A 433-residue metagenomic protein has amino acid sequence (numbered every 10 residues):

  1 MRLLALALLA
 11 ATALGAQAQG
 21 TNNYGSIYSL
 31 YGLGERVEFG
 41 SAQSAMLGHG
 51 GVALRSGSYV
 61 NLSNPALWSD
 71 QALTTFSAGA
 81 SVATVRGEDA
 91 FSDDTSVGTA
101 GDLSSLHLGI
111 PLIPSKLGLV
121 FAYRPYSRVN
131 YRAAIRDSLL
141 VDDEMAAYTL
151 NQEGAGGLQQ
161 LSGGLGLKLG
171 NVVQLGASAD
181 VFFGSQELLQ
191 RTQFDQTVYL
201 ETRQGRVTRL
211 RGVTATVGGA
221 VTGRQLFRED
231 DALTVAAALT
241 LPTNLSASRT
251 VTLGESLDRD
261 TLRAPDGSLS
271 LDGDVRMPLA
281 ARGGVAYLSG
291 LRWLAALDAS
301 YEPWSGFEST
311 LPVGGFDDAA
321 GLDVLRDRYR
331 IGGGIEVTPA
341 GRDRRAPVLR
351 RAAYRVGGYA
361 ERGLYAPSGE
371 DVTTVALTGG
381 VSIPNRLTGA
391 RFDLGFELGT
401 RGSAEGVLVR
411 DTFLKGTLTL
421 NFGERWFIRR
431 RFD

Functional and structural regions predicted by a protein language model:
A16-S127, D327: N-terminal, post-signal peptide beta-strand-biased segments of exported outer-membrane/organellar beta-barrel and other
T21, W68-T74, I110-L119, V172 (+5 more regions): Short loop/turn motifs that connect adjacent beta-strands in outer-membrane beta-barrel proteins
S41-Q43, Y59, T99-S104, G157-L161 (+5 more regions): Residues that define the transmembrane beta-barrel architecture of outer-membrane proteins
L47, N64-L67, A78, G101 (+9 more regions): Residues on the lipid-exposed face of transmembrane beta-strands in outer-membrane beta-barrel proteins
F76-T84, L119-P125, A177-V181, L233-L241 (+4 more regions): Transmembrane beta-barrel strands of outer-membrane/channel proteins
G87-D93, Y131-L139, F182, E187-Q196 (+5 more regions): Outer-membrane beta-barrel translocator domains and adjoining extracellular loop/strand segments of Gram-negative
A90-T95, A146-N151, V198-V207, D266-L271 (+3 more regions): Extracellular loop and loop/strand-boundary signature of outer-membrane beta-barrel proteins
V97-L241: Transmembrane beta-barrel wall of Gram-negative outer-membrane proteins
